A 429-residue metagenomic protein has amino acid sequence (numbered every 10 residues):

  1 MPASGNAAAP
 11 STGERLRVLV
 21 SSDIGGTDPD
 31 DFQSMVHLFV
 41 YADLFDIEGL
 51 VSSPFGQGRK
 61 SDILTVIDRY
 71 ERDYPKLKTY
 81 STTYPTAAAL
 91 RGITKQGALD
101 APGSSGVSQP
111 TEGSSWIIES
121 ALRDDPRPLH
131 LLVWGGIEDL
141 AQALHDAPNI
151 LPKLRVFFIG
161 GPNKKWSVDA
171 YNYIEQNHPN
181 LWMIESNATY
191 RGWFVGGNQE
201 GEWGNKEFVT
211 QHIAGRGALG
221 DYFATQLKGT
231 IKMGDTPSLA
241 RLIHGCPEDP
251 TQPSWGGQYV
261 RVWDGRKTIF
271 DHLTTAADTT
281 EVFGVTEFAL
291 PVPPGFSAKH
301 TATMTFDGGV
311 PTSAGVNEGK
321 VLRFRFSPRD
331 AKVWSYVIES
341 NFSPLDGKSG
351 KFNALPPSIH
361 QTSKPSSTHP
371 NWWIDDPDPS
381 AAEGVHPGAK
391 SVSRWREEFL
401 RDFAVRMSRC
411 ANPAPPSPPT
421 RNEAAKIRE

Functional and structural regions predicted by a protein language model:
S4-R428: N-terminal acidic, glycine/proline-rich low-complexity segments
